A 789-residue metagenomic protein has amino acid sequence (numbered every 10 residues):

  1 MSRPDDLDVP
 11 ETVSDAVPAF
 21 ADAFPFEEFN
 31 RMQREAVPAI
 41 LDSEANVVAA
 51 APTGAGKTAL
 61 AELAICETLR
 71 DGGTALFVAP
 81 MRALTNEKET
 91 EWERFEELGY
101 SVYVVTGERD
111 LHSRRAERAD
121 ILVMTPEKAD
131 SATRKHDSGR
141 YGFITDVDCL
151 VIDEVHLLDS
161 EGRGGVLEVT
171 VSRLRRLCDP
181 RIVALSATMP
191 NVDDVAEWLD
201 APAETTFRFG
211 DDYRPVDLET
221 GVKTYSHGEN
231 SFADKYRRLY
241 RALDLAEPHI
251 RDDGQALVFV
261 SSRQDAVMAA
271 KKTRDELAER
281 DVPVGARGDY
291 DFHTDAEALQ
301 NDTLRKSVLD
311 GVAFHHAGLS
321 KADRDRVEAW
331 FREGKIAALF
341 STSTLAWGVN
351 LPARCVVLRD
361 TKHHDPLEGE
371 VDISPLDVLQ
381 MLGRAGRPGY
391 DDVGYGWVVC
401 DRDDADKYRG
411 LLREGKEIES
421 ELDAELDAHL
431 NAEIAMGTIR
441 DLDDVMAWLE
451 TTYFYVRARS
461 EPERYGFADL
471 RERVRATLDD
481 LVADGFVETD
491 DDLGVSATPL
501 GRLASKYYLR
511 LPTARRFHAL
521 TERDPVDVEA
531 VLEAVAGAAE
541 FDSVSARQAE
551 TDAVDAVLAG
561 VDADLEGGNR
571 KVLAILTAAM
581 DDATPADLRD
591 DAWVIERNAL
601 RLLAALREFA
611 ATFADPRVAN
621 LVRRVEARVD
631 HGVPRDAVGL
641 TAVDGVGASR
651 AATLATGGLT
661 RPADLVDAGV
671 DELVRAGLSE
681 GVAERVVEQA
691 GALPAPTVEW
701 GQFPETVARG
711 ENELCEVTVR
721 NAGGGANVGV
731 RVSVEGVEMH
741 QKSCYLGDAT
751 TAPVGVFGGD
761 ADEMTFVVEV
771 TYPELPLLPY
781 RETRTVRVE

Functional and structural regions predicted by a protein language model:
A16-V216, K223, Q255-R280: Conserved P-loop/Walker A NTP-binding site and adjacent catalytic elements of P-loop NTPases
I40, H429-M436, R475-A648, E713-E735 (+3 more regions): C-terminal helical accessory/scaffold domains
D110-L122, K321-I336: Conserved motor-coupling elements within RecA-like helicase/translocase cores
S231-S261, M268, W330-E333: Conserved interdomain hinge at the start of the Helicase C-terminal
F259-E333, V371-S374, E450: Conserved C-terminal RecA-like helicase domain
L351, C355, K362-H364, G369-L412: Conserved segment of the helicase C-terminal RecA-like domain
D392-G396, C400-L478, D491, D636-V638 (+1 more regions): C-terminal or mid-to-C-terminal helical accessory/interaction module adjacent to the motor/catalytic core
D636-V686: Helix-hairpin-helix
